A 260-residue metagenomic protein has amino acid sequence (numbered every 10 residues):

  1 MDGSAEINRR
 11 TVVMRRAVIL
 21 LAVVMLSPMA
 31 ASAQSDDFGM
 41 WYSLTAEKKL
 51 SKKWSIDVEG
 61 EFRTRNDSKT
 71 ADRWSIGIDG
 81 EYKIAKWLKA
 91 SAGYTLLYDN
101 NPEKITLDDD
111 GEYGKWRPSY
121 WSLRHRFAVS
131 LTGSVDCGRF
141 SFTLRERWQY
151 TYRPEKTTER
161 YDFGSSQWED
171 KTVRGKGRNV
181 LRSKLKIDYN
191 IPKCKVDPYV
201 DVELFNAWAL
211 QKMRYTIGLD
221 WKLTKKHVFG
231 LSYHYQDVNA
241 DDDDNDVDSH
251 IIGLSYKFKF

Functional and structural regions predicted by a protein language model:
Q34-N100: Start-of-domain marker
F38-M40, D72-W74, L123-F127, G175-L181 (+2 more regions): Residues that define the transmembrane beta-barrel architecture of outer-membrane proteins
L44, G77-I78, V129-L131, S183-L185 (+3 more regions): Membrane-embedded beta-strands of outer-membrane beta-barrel proteins, especially the hydrophobic/small aromatic
K48, Y82, L96, G133-V135 (+3 more regions): Residue-level signature of outer-membrane beta-barrel architecture
K53-V58, W87-A92, G138-F142, K193-D197 (+1 more regions): Repeated loop/turn-to-beta-strand initiation elements of outer-membrane beta-barrel proteins
G60-N66, Y94-N100, V135-C137, W148-Y152 (+3 more regions): Transmembrane beta-strands of outer-membrane beta-barrel pores
F62-N66, E112-P118, Q167-V173, E203-F205 (+1 more regions): Extracellular loop and loop/strand-boundary signature of outer-membrane beta-barrel proteins
A128-S134, D248-F260: Outer-membrane beta-barrel "beta-signal"
